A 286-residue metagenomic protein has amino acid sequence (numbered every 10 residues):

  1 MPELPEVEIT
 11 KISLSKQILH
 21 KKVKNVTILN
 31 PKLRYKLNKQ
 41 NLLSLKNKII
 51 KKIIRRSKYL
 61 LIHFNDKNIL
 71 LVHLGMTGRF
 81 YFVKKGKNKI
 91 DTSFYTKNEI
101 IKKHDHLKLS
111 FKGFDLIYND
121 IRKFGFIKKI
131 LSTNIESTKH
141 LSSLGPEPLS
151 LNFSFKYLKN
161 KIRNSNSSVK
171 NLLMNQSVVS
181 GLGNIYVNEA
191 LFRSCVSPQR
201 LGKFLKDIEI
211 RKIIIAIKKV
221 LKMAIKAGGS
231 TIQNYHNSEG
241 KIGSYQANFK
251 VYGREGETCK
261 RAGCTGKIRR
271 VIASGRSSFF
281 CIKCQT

Functional and structural regions predicted by a protein language model:
M1-L4, P148, N152, K206-I214: Generic detection of long, well-ordered alpha-helical segments
M1-N119, F124-G125, E257-R261, R276-T286: A cross-family signal for N-terminal binding/gating loops and helix N-caps that shape access to the active site
K22-N41, K51, L61, F80 (+1 more regions): Basic, nucleic-acid-binding surfaces and adjacent catalytic neighborhoods in DNA/RNA-processing proteins
D66, L70-G181, Y186-R193, L201: Phosphate/anion-contacting hairpin/loop surfaces
